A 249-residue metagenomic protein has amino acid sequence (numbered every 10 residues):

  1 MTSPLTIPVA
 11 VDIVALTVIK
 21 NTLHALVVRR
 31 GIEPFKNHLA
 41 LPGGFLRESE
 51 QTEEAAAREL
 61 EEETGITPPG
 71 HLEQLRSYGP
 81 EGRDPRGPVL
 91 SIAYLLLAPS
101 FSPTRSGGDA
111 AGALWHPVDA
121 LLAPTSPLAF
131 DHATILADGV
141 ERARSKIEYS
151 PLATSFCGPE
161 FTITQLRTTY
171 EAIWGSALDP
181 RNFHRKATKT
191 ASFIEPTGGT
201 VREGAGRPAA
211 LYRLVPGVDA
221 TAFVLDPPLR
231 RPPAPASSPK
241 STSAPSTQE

Functional and structural regions predicted by a protein language model:
T2-A40, E53: N-terminal strand-loop-strand
N21, P80-P103, G139-A143, A210-V218: Active-site-adjacent beta-strand/loop module that shapes the phosphate/pyrophosphate-binding cleft
L41-S49, S155-F156: Short histidine-centered catalytic/ligand-binding loop motif
T67-R76, P180: A short coil-to-beta-strand element that immediately follows conserved catalytic motifs
A93-L95, T104-A143, I147, F156-T164 (+4 more regions): NUDIX/MutT-family hydrolases
T168-A177: Short helix-coil junctions and helix-kink-helix linkers
P196-E249: Long, intrinsically disordered, low-complexity Ser/Thr/Pro-rich regulatory/activation regions of nuclear proteins
